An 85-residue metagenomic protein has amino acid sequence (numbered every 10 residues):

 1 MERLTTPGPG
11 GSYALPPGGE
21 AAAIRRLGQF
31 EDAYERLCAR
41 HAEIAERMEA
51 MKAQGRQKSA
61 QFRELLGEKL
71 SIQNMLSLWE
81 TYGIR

Functional and structural regions predicted by a protein language model:
M1-R85: Extended, charge-rich alpha-helical interface modules
